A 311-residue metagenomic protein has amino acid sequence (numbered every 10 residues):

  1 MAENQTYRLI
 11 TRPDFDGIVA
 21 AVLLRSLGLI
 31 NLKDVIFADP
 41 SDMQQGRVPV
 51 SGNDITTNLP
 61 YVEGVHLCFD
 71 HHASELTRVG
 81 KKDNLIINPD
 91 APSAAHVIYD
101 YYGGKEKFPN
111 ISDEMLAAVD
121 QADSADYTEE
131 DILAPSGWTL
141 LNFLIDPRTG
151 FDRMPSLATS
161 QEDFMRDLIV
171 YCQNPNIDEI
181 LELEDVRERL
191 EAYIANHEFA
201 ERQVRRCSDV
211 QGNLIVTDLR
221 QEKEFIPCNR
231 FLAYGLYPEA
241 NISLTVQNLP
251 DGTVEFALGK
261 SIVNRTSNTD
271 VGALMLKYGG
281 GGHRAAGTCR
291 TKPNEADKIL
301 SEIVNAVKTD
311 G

Functional and structural regions predicted by a protein language model:
M1-I145, E191, S208-Q211, Q221 (+3 more regions): Replace "Mg2+/Mn2+-dependent" with "divalent metal-dependent
A122-N213: Hydrophobic, aromatic-enriched interface-forming segments
V216-D218: Two-metal-ion RNase H-like nuclease active-site motif
